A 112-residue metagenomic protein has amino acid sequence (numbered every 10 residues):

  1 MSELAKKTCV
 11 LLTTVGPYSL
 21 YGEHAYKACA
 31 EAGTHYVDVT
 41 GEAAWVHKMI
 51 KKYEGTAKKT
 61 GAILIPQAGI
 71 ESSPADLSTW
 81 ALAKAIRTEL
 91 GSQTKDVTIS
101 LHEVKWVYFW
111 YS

Functional and structural regions predicted by a protein language model:
M1-H24: Conserved Rossmann-fold cofactor-binding substructure of NAD(P)-dependent oxidoreductases
P17, A28-V46: ADP-ribose/adenylate-binding Rossmann-like module
L20-G22, V46-K48, E71-S78: Short glycine/serine/threonine-rich phosphate/pyrophosphate-binding segments that cradle anionic phosphate groups
G22, T40-A62: Rossmann-fold NAD(P)-binding glycine/threonine-rich loop
A28-C29, K51-T56, W80-A83: Short low-complexity, flexible loop/linker segments enriched in glycine and/or proline with clustered acidic
I65-E71, A75-S112: Conserved anion/nucleotide-ligand pocket segment
